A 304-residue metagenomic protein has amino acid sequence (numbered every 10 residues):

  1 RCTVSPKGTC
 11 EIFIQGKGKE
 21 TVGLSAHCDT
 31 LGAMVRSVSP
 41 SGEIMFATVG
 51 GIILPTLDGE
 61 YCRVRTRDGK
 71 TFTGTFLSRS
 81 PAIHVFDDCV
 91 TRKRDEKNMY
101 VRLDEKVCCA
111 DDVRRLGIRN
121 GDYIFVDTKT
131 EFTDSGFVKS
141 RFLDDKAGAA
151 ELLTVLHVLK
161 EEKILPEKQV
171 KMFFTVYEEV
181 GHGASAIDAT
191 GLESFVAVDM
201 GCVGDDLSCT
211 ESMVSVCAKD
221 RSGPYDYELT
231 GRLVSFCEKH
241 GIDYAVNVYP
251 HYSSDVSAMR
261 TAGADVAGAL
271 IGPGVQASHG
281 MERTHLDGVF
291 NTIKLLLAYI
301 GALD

Functional and structural regions predicted by a protein language model:
R1-D304: N-terminal hydrophobic/helix-forming segments and targeting peptides
